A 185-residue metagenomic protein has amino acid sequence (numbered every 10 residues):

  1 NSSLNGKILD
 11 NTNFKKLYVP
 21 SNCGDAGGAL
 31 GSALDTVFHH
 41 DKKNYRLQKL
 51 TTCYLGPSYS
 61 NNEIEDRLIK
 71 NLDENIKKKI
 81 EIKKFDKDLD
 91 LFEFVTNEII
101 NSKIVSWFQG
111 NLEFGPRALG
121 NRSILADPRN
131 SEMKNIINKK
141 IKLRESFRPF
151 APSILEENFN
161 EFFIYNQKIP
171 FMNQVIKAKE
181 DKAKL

Functional and structural regions predicted by a protein language model:
S2-L185: Flexible beta->alpha loop and helix N-cap segments adjacent to enzyme active/binding sites
